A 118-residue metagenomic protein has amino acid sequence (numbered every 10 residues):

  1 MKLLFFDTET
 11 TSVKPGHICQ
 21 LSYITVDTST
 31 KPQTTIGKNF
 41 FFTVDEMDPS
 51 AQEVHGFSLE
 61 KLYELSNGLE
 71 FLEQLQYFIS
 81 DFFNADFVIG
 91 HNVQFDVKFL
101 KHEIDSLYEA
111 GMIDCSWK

Functional and structural regions predicted by a protein language model:
M1-Y108, M112, S116: Conserved non-catalytic scaffold segment of RNase H-like nuclease domains
